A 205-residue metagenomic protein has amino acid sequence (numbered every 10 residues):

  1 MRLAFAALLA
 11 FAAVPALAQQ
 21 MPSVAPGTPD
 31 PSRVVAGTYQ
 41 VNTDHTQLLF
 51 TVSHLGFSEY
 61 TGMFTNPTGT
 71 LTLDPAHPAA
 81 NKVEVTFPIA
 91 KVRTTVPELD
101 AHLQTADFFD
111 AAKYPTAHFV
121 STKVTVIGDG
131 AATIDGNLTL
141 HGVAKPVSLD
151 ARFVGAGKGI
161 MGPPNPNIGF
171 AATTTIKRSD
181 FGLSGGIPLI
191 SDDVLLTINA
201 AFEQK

Functional and structural regions predicted by a protein language model:
M1-A4: Positively charged n-region of N-terminal signal peptides that target proteins for export
V14-A18: Sec/Tat signal peptide C-region and signal peptidase I cleavage site
Q19-K205: Low-complexity, acidic/polar, glycine-enriched regions of mature
